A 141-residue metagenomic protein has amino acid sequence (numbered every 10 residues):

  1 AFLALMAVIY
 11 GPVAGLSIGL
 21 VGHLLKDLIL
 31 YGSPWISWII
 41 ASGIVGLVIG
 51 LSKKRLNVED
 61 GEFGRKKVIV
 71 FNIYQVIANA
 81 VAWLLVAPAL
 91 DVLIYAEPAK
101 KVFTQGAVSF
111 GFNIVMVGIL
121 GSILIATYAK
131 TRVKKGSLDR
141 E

Functional and structural regions predicted by a protein language model:
A1, L5, L16, L20 (+6 more regions): Residue-level signature of the transmembrane alpha-helical core of multi-pass small-molecule transporters
A1-G15, V48-S52: Generic transmembrane alpha-helix motif of multi-pass integral membrane proteins
I18, L25, L120, L124: Active-site-flanking alpha-helical
L20-K53, K100-K101: Interfacial aromatic-anchored transmembrane helix boundaries in multi-pass membrane proteins
Y31-S37, V58-E141: Membrane-embedded alpha-helical hairpins and interfacial helices in multi-pass inner-membrane proteins
